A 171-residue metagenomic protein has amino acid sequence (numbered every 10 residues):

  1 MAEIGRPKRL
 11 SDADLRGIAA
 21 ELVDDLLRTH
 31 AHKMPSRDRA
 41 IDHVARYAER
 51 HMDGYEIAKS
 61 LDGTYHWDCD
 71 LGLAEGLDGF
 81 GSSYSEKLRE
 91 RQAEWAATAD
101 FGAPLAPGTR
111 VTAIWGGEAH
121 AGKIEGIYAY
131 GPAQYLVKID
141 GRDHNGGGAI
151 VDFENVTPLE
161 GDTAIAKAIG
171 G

Functional and structural regions predicted by a protein language model:
M1-D70: N-terminal intrinsically disordered, low-complexity, charge/repeat-rich segments that act as generic
E21, Y47, I114, I127 (+3 more regions): Compositionally biased, intrinsically disordered low-complexity segments
V23-D24, V44, W95, G126 (+1 more regions): Short intrinsically disordered, low-complexity segments
S60-G79, G126-P132: Short interaction-hotspot residues at assembly and binding interfaces
C69-P107: Mixed-charge, Lys/Arg-rich low-complexity intrinsically disordered regions
S85-D100, I139-G171: Intrinsically disordered, low-complexity, charged/polar segments
G108-A113: Short conserved beta-strand and strand-loop elements enriched in small hydrophobics with frequent Asp/Gly
I114-E154: Basic/aromatic-rich interaction segments and small domains that mediate binding to polyanionic partners
